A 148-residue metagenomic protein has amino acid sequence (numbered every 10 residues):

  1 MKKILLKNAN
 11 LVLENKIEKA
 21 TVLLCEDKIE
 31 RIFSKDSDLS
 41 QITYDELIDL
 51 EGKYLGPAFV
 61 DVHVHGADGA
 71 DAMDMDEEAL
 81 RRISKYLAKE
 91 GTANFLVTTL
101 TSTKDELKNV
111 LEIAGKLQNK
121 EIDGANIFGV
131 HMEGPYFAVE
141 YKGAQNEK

Functional and structural regions predicted by a protein language model:
K2-L5, N10-G56: Histidine-rich, glycine-flanked metal-binding segment
I4-L6, S40-R81, K85: Replace "His-x-His-based motif
V12, E90, A114-E121, V139: Change "in soluble alpha/beta enzymes" to "in soluble alpha/beta proteins
V12-L13, E18, C25, D74 (+3 more regions): Metal-centered catalytic cores of metalloenzymes
S40, N119-A125: Short helix-capping segments at alpha-helix termini
H65, R81-V110, A125-V139: Divalent metal-dependent hydrolysis catalytic cores, especially in the metallo-beta-lactamase
A72, D105-K116, G143: Metal-dependent catalytic neighborhoods of phosphoester/phosphodiester hydrolases
A138-K148: Conserved phosphate-binding/catalytic loop of the ribokinase/pfkB sugar-kinase fold
